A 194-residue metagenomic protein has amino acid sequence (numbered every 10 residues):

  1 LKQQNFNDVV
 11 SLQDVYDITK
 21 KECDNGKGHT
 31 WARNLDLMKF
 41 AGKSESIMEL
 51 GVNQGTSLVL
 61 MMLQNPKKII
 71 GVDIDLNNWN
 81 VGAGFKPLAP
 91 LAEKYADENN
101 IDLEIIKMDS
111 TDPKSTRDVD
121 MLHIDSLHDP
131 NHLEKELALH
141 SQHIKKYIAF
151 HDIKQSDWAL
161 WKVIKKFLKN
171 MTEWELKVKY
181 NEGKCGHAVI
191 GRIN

Functional and structural regions predicted by a protein language model:
N5, S11, D109-D112: Short, solvent-exposed coil/turn linker segments
N7-H29: Class I SAM-dependent transferase core
T19-N25, A32-N194: S-adenosylmethionine/decaboxylated-SAM
